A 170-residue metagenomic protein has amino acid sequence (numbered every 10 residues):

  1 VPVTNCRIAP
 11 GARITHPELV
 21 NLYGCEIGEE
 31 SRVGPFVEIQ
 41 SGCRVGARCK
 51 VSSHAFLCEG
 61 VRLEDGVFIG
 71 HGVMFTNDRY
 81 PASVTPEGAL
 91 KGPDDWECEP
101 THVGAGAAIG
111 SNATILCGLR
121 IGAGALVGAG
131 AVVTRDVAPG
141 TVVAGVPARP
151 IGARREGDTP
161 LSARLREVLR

Functional and structural regions predicted by a protein language model:
V1-P10, I14-L119, V146-P147, A153-R155 (+1 more regions): Flexible, glycine/small-residue-enriched loop-and-beta-strand segment within the central core of proteins
L63, V137-A138: Surface-exposed strand-loop junctions at beta-sheet edges and helix termini that form docking/interaction patches
R120-D136, V142: C-terminal/domain-terminus segments
T134, P150-I151: Short, acidic Gly/Pro/Ser/Thr-rich loop/turn segments
L161-R170: Acidic/histidine-enriched, glycine/proline-rich intrinsically disordered or flexible terminal extensions
